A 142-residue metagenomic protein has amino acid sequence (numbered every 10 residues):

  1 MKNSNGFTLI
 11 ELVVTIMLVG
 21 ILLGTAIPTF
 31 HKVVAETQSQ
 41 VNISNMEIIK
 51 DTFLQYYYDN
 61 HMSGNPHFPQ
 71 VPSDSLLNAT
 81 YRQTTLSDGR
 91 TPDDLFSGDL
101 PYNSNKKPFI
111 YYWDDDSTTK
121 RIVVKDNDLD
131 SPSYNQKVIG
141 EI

Functional and structural regions predicted by a protein language model:
M1, N42, D130-S133: Polar low-complexity intrinsically disordered regions
M1-F7, E11, S39, Y58 (+1 more regions): Residue-level signal for functionally critical sites in structured catalytic/ligand-binding pockets
K2-F30: N-terminal single-pass transmembrane signal-anchor helix
F7, F30-V33, Y56, S63 (+1 more regions): Broad hydrophobic/π-residue packing in well-ordered secondary structure
A35-S63: Membrane-proximal N-terminal amphipathic helix
Y58-S131, N135-I142: Extracellular/periplasmic head regions of type IV pilus-like filament subunits
